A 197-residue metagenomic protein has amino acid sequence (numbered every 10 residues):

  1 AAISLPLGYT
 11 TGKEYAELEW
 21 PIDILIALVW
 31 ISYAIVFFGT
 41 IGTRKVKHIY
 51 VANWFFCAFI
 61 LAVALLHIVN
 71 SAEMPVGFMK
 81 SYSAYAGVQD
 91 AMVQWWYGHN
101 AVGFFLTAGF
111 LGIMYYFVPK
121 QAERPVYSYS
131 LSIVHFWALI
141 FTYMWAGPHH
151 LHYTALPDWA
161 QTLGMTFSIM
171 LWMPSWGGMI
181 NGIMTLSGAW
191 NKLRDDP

Functional and structural regions predicted by a protein language model:
A1-S4, I26-V36, I60-N70, G112 (+2 more regions): Helical transmembrane-bundle signal
P6-E17, V36-W54, A72-Q94, T107-V134 (+2 more regions): Juxtamembrane membrane-water interface segments of multi-pass membrane proteins, especially cytoplasmic-side
E19-V29, W95-A108, T162-P174: Alpha-helical transmembrane segments of polytopic membrane proteins
P21-I24, Y129-W145, A155, W159-T162 (+2 more regions): Catalytic-domain carbohydrate-binding cleft regions of carbohydrate-active enzymes
I22-L28, H48-A62: Membrane-interface loop-to-helix entry segments
